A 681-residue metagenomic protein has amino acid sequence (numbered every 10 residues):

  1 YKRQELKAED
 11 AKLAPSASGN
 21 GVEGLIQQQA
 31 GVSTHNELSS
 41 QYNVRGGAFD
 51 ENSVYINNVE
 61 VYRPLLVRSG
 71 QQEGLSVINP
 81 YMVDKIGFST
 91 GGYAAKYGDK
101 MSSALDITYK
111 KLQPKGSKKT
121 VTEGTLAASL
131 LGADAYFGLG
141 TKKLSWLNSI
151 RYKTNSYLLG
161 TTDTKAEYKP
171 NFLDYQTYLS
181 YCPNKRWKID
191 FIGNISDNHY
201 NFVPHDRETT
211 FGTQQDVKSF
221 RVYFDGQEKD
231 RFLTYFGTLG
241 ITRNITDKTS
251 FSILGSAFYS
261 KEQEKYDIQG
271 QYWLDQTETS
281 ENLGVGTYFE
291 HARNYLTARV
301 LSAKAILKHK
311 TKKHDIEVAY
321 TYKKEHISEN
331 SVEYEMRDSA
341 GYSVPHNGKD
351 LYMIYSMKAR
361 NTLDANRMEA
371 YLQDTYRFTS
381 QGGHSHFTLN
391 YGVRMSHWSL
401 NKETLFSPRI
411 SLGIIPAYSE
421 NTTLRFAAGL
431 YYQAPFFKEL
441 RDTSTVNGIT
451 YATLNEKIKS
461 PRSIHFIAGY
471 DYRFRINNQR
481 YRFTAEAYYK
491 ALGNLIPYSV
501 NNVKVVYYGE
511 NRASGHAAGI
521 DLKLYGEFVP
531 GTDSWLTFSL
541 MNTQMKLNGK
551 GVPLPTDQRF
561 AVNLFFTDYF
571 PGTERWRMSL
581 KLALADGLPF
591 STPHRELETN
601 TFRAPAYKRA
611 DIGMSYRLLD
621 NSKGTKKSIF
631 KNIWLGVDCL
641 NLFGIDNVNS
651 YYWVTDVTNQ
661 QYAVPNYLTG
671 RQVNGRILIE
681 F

Functional and structural regions predicted by a protein language model:
K2-N52, N58-Y93, K110, G132: Periplasmic N-terminal accessory/gating domains of Gram-negative outer-membrane beta-barrel systems
Q72-S76, D84-A95, S103-L139, N148-Y152 (+3 more regions): Short strand-turn segments of transmembrane beta-barrel domains in outer membranes, especially the first one or two
P114, G140-K229, Y266, N494: Periplasmic-side early beta-strands and strand-to-turn transitions of outer-membrane beta-barrels
Y157, H205-T210, A417-F466, A487-Y507 (+2 more regions): Surface-exposed extracellular loop regions of Gram-negative outer-membrane beta-barrel proteins, predominantly
C182-N198, Q227-N401, T484-A487, W535: Face-selective signature of the C-terminal outer-membrane beta-barrel domain
S250-S256, K457-N511, H516, L635-L640 (+1 more regions): Membrane-embedded beta-barrel scaffold of Gram-negative outer-membrane proteins
G382-G383, Y488-A491, Y508-S591: Gram-negative outer-membrane beta-barrel transporters
G531-S534, A583-P593, Y616-F681: C-terminal beta-signal and adjacent terminal beta-strands/loops of Gram-negative outer-membrane beta-barrel proteins
